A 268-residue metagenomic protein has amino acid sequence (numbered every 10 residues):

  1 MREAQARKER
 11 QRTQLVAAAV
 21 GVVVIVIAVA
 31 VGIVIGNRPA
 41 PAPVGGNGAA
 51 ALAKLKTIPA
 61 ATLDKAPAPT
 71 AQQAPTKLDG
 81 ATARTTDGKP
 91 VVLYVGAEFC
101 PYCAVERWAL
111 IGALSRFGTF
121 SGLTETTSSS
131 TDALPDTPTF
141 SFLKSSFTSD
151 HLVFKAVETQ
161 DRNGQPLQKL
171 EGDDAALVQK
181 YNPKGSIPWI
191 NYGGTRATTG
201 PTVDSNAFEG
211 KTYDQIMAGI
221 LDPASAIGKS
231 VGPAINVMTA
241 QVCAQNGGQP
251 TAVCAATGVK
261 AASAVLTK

Functional and structural regions predicted by a protein language model:
M1-V91, V105, S115, T119-K268: Non-globular targeting/processing and membrane-anchoring segments
T86-P101, L110: Short active-site neighborhood of thiol/selenol oxidoreductases, capturing the structured segment around
